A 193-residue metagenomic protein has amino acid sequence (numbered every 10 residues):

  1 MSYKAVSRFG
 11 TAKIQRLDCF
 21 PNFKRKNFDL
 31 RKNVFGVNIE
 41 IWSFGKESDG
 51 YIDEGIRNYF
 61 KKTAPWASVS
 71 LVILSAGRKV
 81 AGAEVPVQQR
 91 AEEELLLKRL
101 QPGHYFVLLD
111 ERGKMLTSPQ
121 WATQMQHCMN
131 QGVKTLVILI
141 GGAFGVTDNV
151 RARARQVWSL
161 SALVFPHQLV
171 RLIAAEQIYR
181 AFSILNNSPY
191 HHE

Functional and structural regions predicted by a protein language model:
R31-T63: N-terminal beta1-alpha1 ligand-phosphate binding loop
W42-F44, V72-L74, L139: Short hydrophobic segments within beta-strands
E47, E111-K114, G142-G145: Short glycine-rich anion-binding loops that position phosphate/pyrophosphate groups of nucleotides and phosphorylated
S68-L136: S-adenosyl-L-methionine/SAH cofactor-binding core of RNA-modifying enzymes
D148-H192: Structured adenosyl-cofactor binding patch, chiefly the S-adenosyl-L-methionine
